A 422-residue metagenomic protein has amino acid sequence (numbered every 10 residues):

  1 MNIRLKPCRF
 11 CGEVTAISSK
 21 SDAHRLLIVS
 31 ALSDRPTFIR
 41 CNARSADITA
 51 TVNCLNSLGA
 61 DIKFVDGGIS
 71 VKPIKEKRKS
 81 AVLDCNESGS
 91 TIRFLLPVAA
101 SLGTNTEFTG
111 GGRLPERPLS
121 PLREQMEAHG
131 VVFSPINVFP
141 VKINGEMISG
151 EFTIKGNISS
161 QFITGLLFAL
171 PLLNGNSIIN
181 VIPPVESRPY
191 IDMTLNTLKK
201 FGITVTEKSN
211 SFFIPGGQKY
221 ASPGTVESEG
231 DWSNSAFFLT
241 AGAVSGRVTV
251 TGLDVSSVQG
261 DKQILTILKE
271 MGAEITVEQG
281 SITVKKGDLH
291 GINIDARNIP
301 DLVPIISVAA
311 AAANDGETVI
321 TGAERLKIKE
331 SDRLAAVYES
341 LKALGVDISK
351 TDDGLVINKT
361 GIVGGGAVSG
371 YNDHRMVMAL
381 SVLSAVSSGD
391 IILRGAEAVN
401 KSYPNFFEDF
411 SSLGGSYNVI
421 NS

Functional and structural regions predicted by a protein language model:
M1-S422: Short, structured segments at the rim of ligand-binding sites
